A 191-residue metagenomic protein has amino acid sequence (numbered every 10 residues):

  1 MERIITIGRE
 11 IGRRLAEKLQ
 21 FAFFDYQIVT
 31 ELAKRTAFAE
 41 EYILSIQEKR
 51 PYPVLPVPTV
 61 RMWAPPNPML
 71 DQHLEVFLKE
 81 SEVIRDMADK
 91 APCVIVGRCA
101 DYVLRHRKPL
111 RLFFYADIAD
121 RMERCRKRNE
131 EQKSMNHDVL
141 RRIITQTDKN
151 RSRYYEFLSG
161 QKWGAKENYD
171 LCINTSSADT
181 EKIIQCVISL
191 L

Functional and structural regions predicted by a protein language model:
M1-A16: Glycine-rich phosphate-binding P-loop
F21-K34: Short beta-strand-centered segment that lines the nucleotide-binding/catalytic pocket of NTP-utilizing
A33-P92: ATP-dependent small-molecule kinase phosphotransfer cores that center on conserved nucleotide phosphate-binding segments
Y52-P58, S134-T180: Small-molecule kinase domains that catalyze NTP-dependent phosphoryl transfer to phosphate-bearing small molecules
S81, T180-I188: Short, amphipathic alpha-helical "lid/cap" segments that border enzyme active or binding sites
M87-K90, G97-L112: RNA pseudouridine synthases
A100-D101, A116-R121, A178-D179: Conserved nucleotide-binding/hydrolysis micro-motifs of P-loop NTPases
H106-R126, M135-T145: Conserved phosphate-donor/acceptor-positioning beta-strand/loop module used by diverse small-molecule
